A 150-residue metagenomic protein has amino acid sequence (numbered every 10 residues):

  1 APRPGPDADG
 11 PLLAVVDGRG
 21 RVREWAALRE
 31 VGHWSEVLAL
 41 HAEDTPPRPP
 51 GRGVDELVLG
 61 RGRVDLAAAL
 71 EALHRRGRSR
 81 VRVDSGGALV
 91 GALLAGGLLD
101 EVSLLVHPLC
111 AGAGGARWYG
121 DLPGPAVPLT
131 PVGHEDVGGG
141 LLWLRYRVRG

Functional and structural regions predicted by a protein language model:
A1-G150: Enzymes that bind and transform nitrogen-containing heteroaromatic metabolites
